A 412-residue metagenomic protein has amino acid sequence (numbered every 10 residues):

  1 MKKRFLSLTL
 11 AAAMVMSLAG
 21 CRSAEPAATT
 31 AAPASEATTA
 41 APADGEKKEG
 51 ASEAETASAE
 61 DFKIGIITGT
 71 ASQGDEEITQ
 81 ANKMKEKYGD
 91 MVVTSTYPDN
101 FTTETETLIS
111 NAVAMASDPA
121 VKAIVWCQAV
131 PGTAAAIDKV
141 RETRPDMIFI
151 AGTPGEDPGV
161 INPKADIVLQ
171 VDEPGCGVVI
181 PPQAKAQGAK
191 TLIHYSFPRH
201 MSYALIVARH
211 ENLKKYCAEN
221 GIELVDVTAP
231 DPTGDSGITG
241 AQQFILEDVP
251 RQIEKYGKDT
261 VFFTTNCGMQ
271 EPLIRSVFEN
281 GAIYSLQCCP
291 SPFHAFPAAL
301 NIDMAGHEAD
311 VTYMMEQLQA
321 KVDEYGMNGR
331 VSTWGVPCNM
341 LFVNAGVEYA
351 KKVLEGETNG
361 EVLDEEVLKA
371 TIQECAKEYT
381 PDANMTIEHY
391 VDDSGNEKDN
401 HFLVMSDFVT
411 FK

Functional and structural regions predicted by a protein language model:
G20-A31, S35: Bacterial lipoprotein signal-peptidase II cleavage site
A57-M84, Y88, V93-N111, V125-P131 (+1 more regions): Extracytoplasmic "Venus flytrap"
I64-T68, P119-V130, M147-G152, I193-H194 (+3 more regions): Periplasmic-binding protein-like
A81, E173-D226, A350, Q373: An alpha-beta-alpha
V140-E173: Flexible loop/hinge segments that line or gate small-molecule binding clefts
I167-H194, F244-E247, Y313-V322, P337-L354: Hydrophobic alpha-helical segments within soluble ligand-binding/sensing domains
C217-L224, E271-E355: Extracellular/periplasmic periplasmic-binding protein-like sensory domains
M314-K412: Hinge/cleft segment of the Venus flytrap/periplasmic-binding protein
